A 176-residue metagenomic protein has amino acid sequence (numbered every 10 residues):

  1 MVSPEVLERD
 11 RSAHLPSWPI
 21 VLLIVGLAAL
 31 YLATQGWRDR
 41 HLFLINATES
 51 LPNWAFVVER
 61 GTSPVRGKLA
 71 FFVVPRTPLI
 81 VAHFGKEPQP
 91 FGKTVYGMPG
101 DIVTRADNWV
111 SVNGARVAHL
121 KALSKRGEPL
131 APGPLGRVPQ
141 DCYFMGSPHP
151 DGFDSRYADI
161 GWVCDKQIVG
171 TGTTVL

Functional and structural regions predicted by a protein language model:
M1-P90, A158-L176: Protein maturation boundaries and topogenic segments
V6-E8, L123-G172: Acidic/glycine-rich C-terminal interaction modules and beta/coil loop segments that lie outside canonical DNA-binding
T62-S63, H119-G127: A short, sequence-level motif marking secondary-structure junctions
T62-S63, V95, D101, G136 (+1 more regions): Residue "hotspots" at secondary-structure boundaries inside conserved domains
G67-A70, D101, C142: Structural motif
K86-V117: Mid-length scaffold segments of soluble, non-membrane domains
